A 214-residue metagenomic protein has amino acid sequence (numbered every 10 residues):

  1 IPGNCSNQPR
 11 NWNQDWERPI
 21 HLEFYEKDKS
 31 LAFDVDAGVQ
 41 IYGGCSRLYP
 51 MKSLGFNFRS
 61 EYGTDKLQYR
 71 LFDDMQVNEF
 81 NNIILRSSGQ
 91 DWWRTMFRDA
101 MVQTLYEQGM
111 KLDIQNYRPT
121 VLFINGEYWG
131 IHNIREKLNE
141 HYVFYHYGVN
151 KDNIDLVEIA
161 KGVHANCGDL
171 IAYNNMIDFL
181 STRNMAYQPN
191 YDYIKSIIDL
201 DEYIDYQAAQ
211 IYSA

Functional and structural regions predicted by a protein language model:
I1-C45: Regulatory N- and C-terminal appendages and interdomain linkers associated with kinase/kinase-like NTP transferase
F24-S30, S60, Q76, I124: Short acidic, glycine-rich loop/turn motifs
L54-Q76: Reverse-transcriptase-like RNA-dependent polymerase core
Y69-T95, N133-A214: ATP-dependent phospho-/nucleotidyl transfer catalytic cores
D91-K111: A conserved alpha-helical element in kinase catalytic cores
Q108-F123: Short, well-structured beta-strand/strand-turn elements
L112, N125, E202-Y206: Active-site pocket-lining segments that scaffold enzyme catalytic pockets across diverse folds
